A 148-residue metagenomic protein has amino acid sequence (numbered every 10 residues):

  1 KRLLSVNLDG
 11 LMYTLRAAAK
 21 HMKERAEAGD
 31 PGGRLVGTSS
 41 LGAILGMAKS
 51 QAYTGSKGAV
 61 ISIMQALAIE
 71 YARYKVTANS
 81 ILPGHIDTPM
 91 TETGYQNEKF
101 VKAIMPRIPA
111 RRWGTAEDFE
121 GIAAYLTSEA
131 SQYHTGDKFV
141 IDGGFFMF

Functional and structural regions predicted by a protein language model:
L15, S56, M64: Active-site helix of classical SDR
S40: Residue(s) in the substrate-gating loop at a strand-loop-helix junction that position the organic substrate next
L45, A124, T135-F148: Short C-terminal tail/terminal secondary-structure segment of NAD(P)H-dependent dehydrogenase/reductase domains
L45-Q51, R73, R111, E129: Active-site loop immediately N-terminal to the catalytic Tyr-X3-Lys motif of short-chain dehydrogenase/reductase
I61, L82-T93: Short, flexible catalytic-loop segment of classical short-chain dehydrogenase/reductase
A72, T77, H134-G136: Short, small/polar-rich loop/turn modules that mediate ligand/substrate recognition or access, typified
I108-F119: A conserved structural motif in NAD(P)-dependent oxidoreductases
